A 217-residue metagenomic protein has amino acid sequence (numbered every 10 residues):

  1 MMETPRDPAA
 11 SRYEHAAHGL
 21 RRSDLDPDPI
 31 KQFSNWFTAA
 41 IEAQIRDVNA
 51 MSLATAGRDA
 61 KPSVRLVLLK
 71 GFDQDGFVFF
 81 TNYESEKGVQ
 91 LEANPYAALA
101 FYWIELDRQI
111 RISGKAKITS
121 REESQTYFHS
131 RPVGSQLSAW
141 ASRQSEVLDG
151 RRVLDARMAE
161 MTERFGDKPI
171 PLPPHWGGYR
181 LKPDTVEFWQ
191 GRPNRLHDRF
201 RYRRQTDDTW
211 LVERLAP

Functional and structural regions predicted by a protein language model:
M1-P217: Binding-site signature for planar aromatic cofactors or substrates
